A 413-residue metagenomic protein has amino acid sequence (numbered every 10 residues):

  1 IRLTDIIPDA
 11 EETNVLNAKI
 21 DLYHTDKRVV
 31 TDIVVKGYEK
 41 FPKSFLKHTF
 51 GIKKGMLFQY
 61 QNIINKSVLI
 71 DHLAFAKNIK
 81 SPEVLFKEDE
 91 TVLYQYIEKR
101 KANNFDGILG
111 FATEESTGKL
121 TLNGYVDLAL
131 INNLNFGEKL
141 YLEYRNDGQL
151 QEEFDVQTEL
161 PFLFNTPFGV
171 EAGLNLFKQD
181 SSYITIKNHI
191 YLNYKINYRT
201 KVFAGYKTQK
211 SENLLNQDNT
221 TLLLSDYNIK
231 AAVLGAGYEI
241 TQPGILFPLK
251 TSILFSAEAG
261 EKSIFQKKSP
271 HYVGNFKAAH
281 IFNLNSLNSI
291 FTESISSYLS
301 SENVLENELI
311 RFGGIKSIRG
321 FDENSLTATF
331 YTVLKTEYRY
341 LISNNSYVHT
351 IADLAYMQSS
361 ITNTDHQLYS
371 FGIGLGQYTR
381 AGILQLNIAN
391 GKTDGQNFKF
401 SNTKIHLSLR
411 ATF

Functional and structural regions predicted by a protein language model:
I1, G51, D71-F75: Sec-exported extracytoplasmic/periplasmic mature domains
I1-I6, A10-E11, G237-E239, S263 (+1 more regions): An N-terminal domain-start capping segment
R2, T185-K187, Y272-V273: Amphipathic hydrophobic-ligand
L3-Y60, L85-L122, T166: Periplasmic POTRA and POTRA-like interaction domains that precede and scaffold membrane channels/assemblies
H24-D26, I240, I342: Short, acidic/polar linear motifs in exposed loop/turn regions
F50, N123-D127, L142, D155 (+1 more regions): C-terminal transmembrane beta-barrel domains of outer membrane proteins
Q59-L254, F282, R311-I315, N324-A328 (+4 more regions): Gram-negative/organellar outer-membrane beta-barrel architecture
